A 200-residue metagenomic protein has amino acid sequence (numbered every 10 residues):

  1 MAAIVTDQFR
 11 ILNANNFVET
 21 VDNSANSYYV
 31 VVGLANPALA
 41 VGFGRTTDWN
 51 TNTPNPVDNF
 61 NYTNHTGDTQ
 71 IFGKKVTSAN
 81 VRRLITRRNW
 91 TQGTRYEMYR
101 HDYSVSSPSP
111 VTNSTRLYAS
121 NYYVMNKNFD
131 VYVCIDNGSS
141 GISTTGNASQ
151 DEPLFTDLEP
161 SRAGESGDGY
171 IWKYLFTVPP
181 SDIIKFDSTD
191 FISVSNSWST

Functional and structural regions predicted by a protein language model:
M1-T200: Tryptophan-rich substrate-binding surfaces of secreted polymer-degrading and adhesive proteins
